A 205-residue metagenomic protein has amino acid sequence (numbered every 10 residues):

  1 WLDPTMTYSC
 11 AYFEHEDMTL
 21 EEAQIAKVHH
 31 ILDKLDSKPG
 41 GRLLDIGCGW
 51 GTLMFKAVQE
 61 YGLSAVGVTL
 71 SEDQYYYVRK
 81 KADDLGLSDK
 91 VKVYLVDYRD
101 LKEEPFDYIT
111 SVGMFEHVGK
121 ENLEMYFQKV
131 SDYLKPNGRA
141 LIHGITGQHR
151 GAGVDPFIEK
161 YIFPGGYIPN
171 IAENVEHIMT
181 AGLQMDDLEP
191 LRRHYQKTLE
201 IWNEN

Functional and structural regions predicted by a protein language model:
W1-K34: Conserved Class I S-adenosyl-L-methionine-dependent methyltransferase catalytic core
P39-G47: Conserved class I S-adenosyl-L-methionine
W50-Y61: Conserved SAM-binding loop of SAM-dependent methyltransferases across substrates and taxa, primarily the Class I
V78-R79: Conserved SAM-binding loop
G86-Y98: Conserved SAM-binding strand-loop segment of SAM-dependent methyltransferases
R99-I109: A short acidic, Gly/Pro-enriched loop at the edge of an enzyme's catalytic core that lines a small-molecule cofactor
E124-R139: A short glycine-rich, Lys/Arg-flanked "PGG" loop and its adjoining helix->strand segment in the class I
I145-N205: Substrate-binding/catalytic lobe of Class I Rossmann-like enzymes that use SAM or dcSAM, i.e., the mid-to-C-terminal
